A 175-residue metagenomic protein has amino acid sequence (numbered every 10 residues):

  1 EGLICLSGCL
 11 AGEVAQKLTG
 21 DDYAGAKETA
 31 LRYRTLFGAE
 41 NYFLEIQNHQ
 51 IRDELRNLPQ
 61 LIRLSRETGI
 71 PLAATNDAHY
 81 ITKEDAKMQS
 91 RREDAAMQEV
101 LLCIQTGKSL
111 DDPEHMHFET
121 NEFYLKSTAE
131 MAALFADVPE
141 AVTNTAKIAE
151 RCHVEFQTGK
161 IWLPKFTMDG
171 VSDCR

Functional and structural regions predicted by a protein language model:
E1-R175: Phosphodiester-processing cores and adjacent nucleic acid-binding clamps
